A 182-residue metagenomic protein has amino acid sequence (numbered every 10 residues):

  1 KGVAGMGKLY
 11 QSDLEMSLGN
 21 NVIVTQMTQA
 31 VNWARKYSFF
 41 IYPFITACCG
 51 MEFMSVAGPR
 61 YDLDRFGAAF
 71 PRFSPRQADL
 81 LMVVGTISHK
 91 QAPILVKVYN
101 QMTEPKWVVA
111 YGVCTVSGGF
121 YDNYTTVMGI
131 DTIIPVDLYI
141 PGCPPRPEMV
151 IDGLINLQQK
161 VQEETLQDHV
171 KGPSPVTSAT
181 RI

Functional and structural regions predicted by a protein language model:
K1-R76, M102-K106, Y124-T126, T132-Y139 (+1 more regions): Iron-sulfur (Fe-S) cluster-binding modules
F53-M54, H89, V116: Short, acidic Gly/Pro/Ser/Thr-rich loop/turn segments
A78, V83-V96: Thiamine diphosphate
L80, A110-T115: Hydrophobic cores of alpha-helical transmembrane segments in multi-pass integral membrane proteins
V83-G85, Y111, G142: Short His-Asn-centered micro-motif
I94-V109: A short, gly/pro- and small-residue-rich
C114-G118, P147: Short gly/pro/ser/thr-enriched loop/turn and capping motifs at secondary-structure boundaries
Y121: Short glycine/threonine-rich loop/turn motifs
